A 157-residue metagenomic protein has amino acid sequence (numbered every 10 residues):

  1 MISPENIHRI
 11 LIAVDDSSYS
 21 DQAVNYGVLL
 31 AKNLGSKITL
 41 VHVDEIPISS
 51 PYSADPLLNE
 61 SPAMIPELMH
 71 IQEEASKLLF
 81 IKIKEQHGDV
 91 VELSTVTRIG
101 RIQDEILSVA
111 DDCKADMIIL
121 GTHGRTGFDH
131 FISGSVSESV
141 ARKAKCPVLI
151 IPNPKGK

Functional and structural regions predicted by a protein language model:
M1-E5, I81-I118, K155-K157: Structural beta-alpha unit
I2-P62: Small/aliphatic-rich secondary-structure junction motif
N6, S108-K157: Gly/Ser-rich helix-loop-strand patches that form or flank binding pockets for ribonucleotide-derived cofactors
V28, I81, E85, E138: Active-site phosphate/pyrophosphate- and oxyanion-stabilizing loops and adjacent acidic/basic residues in soluble
V41, S94-R98, L149: General small-molecule cofactor/ligand-binding pocket signal
P47-I48, E105, G127: Generic structural signal for helix capping and beta-alpha/helix-loop junctions
E60-A75: A short acidic, glycine-rich active-site loop that binds or catalyzes chemistry on phosphate/adenosine moieties
Q72-K84: N-terminal membrane-insertion helices
